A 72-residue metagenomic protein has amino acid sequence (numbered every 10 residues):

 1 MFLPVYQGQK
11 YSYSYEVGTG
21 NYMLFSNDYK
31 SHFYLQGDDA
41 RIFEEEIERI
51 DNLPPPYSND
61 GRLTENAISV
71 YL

Functional and structural regions predicted by a protein language model:
M1-M23, N27-S31: Short N-terminal "domain-start" leader segments that mark the transition from disordered tails or signal peptides into
K30-F33, R41: Short, surface-exposed beta-strand-loop junctions and turns on beta-sheet-rich folds
G37-L72: Mixed-charge, Lys/Arg-enriched low-complexity segments
